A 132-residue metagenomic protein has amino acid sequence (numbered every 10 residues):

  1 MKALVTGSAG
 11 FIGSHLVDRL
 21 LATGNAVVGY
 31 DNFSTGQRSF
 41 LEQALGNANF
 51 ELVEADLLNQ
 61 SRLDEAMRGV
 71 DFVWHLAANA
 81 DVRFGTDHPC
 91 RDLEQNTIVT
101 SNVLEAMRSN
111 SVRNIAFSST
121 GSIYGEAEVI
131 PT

Functional and structural regions predicted by a protein language model:
M1-T132: N-terminal Rossmann-like NAD(P)+-binding domain of SDR-like oxidoreductases, especially those catalyzing
